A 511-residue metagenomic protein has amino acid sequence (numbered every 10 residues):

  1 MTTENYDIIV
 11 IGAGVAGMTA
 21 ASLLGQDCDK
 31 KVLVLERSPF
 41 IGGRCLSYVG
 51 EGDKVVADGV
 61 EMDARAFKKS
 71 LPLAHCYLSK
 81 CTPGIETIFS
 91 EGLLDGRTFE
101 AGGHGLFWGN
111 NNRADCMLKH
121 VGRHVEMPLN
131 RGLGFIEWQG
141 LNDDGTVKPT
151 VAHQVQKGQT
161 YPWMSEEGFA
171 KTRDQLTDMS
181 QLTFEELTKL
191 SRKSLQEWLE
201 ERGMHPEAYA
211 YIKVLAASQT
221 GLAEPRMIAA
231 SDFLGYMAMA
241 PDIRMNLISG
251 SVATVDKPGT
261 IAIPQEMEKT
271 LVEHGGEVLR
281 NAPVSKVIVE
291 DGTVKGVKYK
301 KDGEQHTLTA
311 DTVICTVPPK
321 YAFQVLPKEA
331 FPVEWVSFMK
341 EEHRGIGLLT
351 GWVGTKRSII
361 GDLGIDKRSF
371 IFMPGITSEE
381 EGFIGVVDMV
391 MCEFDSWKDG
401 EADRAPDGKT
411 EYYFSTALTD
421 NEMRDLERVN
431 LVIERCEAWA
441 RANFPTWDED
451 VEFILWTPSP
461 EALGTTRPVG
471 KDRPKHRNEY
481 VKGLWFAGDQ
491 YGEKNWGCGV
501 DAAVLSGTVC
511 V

Functional and structural regions predicted by a protein language model:
E4-V34, L46: N-terminal Rossmann-like FAD-binding beta1-loop-alpha1 element of flavoenzymes
G14-V15, F40, Y491: Residue-level detector of alpha-helix initiation sites
G25-E91: Glycine-rich FAD pyrophosphate-binding loop
R97-T98, D115-Q139, H205-I212, G364: A short alpha-helix-loop-beta-strand transition element characteristic of N-terminal alpha/beta dinucleotide-binding
G140-T150, V155-A238: Rossmann-like flavin
P241-D302: Helical element adjacent to the flavin cofactor pocket in flavoenzyme catalytic cores
D256, S285-D407: Mid-domain catalytic core of redox enzymes that form a hydrophobic substrate pocket/lid adjacent to a catalytic redox
G385-V511: Conserved flavin/dinucleotide-binding core of flavoenzymes
